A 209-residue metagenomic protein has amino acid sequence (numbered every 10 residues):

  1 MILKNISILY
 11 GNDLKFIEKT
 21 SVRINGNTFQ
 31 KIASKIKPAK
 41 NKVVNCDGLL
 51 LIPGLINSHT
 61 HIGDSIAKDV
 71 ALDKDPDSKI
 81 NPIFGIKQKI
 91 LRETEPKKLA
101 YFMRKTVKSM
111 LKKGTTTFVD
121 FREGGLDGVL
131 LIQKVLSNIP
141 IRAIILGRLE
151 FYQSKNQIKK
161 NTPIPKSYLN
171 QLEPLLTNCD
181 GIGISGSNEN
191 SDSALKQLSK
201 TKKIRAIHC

Functional and structural regions predicted by a protein language model:
M1-N5, K37-P82, K112: Replace "His-x-His-based motif
M1-P38: N-terminal metal-binding scaffold of metallo-dependent hydrolase/deaminase domains
I6, V22, N27, G48 (+3 more regions): Divalent metal-coordination and catalytic microenvironments
N41, T116, D180: Conserved acidic residues
P53-L55, T116, I204-A206: Hydrophobic "anchor" residues on beta-strands that sit immediately upstream of conserved functional sites
S65-L99, P140, Q153-I164: Active-site gating loops and adjacent loop-to-helix segments of metal-dependent hydrolytic enzymes
S78-G128, I184-A194: Divalent metal-binding segments
G125-C209: Metal-coordinating catalytic core of metallo-dependent amide/deamination hydrolases
